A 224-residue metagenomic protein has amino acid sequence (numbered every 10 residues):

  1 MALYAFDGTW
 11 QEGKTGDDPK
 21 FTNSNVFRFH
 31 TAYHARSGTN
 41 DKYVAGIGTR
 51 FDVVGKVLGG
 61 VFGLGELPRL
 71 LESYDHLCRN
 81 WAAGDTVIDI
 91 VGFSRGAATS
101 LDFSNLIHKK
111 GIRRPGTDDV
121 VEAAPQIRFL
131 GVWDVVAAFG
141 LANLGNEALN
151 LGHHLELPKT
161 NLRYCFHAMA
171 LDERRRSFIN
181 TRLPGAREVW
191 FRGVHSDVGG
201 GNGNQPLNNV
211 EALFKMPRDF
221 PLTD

Functional and structural regions predicted by a protein language model:
M1-D224: Active-site- or binding-pocket-proximal scaffold segments within functional domains
